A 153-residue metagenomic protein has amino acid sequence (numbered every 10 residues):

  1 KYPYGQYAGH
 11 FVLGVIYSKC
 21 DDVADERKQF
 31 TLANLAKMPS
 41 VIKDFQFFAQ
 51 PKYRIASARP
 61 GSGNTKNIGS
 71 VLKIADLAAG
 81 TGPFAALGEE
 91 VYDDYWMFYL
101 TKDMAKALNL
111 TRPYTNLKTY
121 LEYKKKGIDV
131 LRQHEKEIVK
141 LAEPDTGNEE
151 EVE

Functional and structural regions predicted by a protein language model:
K1-E153: Nucleic-acid endonuclease domains
